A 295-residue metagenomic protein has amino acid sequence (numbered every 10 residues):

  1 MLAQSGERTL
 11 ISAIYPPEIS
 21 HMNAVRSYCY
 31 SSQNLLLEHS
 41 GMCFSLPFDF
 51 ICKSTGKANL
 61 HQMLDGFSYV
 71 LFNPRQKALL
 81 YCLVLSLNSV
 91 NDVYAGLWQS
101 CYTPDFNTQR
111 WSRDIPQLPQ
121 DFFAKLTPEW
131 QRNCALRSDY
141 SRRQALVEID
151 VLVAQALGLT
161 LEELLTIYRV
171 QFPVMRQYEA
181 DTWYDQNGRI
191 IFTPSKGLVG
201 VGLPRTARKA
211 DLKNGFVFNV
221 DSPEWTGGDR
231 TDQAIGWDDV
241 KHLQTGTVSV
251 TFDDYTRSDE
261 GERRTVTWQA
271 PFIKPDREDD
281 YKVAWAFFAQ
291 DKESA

Functional and structural regions predicted by a protein language model:
M1-A295: S-adenosyl-L-methionine
